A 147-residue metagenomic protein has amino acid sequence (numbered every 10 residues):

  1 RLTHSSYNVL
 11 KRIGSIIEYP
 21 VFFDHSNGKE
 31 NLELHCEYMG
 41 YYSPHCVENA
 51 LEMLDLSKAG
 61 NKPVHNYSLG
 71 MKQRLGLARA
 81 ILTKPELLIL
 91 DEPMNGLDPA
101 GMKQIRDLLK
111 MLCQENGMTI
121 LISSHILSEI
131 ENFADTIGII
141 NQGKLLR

Functional and structural regions predicted by a protein language model:
E33, E37, P44-A59: Conserved ABC ATPase "signature" region
P63-Y67: Conserved ABC ATPase signature
L77: Hydrophobic anchor residue at the start of the ABC signature
K84: Conserved catalytic motifs of ABC-family nucleotide-binding domains
L88-E92: Catalytic Walker B motif of ABC-type/P-loop ATPase nucleotide-binding domains
K103-N116: Helical segment within the ABC ATPase nucleotide-binding domain
